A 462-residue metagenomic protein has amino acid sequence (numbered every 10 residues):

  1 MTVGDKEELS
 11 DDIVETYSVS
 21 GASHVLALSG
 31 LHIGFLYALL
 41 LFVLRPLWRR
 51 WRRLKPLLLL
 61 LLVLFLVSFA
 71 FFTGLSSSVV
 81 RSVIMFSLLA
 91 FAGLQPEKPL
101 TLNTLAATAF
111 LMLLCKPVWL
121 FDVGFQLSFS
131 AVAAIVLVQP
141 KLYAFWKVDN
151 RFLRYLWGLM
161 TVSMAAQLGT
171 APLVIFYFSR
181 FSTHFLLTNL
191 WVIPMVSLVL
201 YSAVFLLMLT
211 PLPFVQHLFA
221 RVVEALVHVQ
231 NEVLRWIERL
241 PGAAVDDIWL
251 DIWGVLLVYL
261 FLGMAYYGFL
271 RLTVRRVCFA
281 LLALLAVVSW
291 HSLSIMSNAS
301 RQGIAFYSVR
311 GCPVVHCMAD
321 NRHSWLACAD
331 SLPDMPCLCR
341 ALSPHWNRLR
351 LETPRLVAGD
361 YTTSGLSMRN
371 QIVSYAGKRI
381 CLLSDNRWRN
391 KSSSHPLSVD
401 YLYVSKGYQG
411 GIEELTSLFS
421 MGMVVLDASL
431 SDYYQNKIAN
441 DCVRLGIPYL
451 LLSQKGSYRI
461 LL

Functional and structural regions predicted by a protein language model:
M1-M85, F91, L168: Aromatic-rich juxtamembrane segments at the membrane interface
A38-P46, L207, L260-G268: Hydrophobic, aromatic-rich transmembrane alpha-helices and their immediate juxtamembrane boundary segments
W48-R53, A92-T104, S202, G268-R276: Membrane-helix interface "capping/anchor" motifs
L61-L64, L105-A109, V277-A286: Central hydrophobic cores of alpha-helical transmembrane segments in multi-pass integral membrane proteins
L75-Y259: Internal transmembrane alpha-helical bundles of multi-pass membrane proteins
L153, P241-Q302: Glycine- and aromatic-enriched alpha-helical transmembrane segments of multi-pass membrane proteins
I295-V314, V424: Alpha-helical transmembrane signal-anchor/signal-peptide segments
C312-L462: Extracytosolic and intramembrane catalytic regions of membrane-associated proteins in envelope/secretory systems
